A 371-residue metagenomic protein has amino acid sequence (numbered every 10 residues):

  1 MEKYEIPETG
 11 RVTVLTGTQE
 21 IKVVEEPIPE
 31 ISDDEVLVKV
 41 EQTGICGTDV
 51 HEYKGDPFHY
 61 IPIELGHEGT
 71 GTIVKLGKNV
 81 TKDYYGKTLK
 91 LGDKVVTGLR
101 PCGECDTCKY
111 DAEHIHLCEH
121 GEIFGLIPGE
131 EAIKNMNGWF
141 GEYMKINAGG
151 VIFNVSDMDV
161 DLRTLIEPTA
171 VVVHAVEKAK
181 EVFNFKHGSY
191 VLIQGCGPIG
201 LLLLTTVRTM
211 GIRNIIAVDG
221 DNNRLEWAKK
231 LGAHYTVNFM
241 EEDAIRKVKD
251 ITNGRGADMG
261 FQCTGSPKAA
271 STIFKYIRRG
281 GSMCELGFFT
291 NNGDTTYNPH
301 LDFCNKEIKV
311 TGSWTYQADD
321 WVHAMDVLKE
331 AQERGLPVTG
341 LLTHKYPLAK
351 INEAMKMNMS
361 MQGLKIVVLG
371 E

Functional and structural regions predicted by a protein language model:
M1-E8, S271-K275, A318-E371: C-terminal hydrophobic helical "lid"/dimerization subdomain of Rossmann-like NAD(P)H-dependent oxidoreductases
M1-K75, G141-I146, E371: Short N-terminal strand-loop motif that marks the start of NAD(P)H/FAD-dependent oxidoreductase cofactor-binding domains
P29-T43, P57-D111, N137, S156-M158: Glycine-rich beta-strand-centered segment in the early N-terminal region that forms part of a ligand/cofactor-binding
D83, E104-Q194: NAD(P)H dinucleotide-binding glycine-rich loop of Rossmann-like/cofactor-binding domains, especially the beta1-alpha1
V151, D157-E241, R246: Mid-domain Rossmann-like dinucleotide-binding core that forms the NAD(H)/NADP(H) cofactor-binding site
F183, T252, T264, Y276-R278: A generic alpha-to-beta junction signature in SAM-dependent methyltransferases
K229, P267-E330, G370-E371: Glycine-rich phosphate-binding loop and adjacent beta-alpha segment of Rossmann(oid) nucleotide-cofactor-binding
A244-G254: Conserved amphipathic alpha-helix within the SDR
